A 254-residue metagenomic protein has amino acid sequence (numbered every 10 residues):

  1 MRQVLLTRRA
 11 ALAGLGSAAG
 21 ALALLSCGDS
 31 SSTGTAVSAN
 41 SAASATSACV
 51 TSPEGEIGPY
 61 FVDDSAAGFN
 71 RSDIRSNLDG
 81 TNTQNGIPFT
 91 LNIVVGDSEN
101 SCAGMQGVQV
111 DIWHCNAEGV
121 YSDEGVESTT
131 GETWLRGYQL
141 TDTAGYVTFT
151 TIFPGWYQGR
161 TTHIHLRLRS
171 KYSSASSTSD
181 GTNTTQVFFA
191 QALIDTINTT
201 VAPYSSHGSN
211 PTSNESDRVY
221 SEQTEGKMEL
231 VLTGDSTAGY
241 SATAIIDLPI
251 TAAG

Functional and structural regions predicted by a protein language model:
M1-L6, A10, L15-S26: N-terminal secretory signal peptides
R2-V4, T35, S72: Residue-level marker of intrinsically disordered, low-complexity segments enriched for small/polar residues
C27-T35: Bacterial lipoprotein signal-peptidase II cleavage site
V37-S41: Ser/Thr/Gly/Pro-rich low-complexity, disordered linker/stalk segments of secreted and cell-surface proteins
A43-Q223, P249-G254: Beta-strand-dominated extracellular/periplasmic modules and repeats in secreted or surface-exposed proteins
G226-G254: C-terminal, well-folded lobe of enzymatic/effector domains
